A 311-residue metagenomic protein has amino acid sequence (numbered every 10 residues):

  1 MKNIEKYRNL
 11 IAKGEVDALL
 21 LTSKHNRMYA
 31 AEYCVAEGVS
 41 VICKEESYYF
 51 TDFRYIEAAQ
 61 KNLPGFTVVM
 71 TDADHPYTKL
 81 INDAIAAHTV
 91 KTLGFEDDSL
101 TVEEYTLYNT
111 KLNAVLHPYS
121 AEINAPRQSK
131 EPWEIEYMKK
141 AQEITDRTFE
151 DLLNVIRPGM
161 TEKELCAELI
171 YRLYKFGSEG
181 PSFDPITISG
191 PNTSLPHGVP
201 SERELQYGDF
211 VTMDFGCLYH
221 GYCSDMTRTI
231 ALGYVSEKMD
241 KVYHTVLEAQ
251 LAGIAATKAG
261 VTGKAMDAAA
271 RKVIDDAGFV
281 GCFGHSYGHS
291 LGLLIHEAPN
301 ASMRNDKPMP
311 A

Functional and structural regions predicted by a protein language model:
M1-A311: Active-site neighborhoods and metal-handling regions in enzymes and metal-associated proteins
